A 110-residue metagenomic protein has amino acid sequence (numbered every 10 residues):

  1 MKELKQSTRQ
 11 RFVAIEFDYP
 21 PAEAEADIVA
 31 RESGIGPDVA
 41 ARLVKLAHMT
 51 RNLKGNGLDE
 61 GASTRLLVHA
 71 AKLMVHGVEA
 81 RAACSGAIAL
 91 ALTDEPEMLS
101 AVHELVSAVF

Functional and structural regions predicted by a protein language model:
M1-F110: C-terminal regulatory/interaction module of P-loop NTP-utilizing enzymes
